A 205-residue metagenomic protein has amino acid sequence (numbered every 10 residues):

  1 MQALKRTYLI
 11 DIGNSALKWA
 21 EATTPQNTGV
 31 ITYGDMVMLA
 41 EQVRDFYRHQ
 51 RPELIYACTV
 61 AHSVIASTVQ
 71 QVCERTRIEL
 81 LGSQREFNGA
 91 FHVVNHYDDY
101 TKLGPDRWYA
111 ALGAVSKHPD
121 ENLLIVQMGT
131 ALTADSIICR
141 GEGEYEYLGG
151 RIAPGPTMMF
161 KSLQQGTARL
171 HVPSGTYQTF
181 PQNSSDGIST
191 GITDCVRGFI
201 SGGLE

Functional and structural regions predicted by a protein language model:
M1-A90: N-terminal glycine/serine-rich phosphate-binding loop of ATP-dependent small-molecule kinases, especially carbohydrate
M1-L4, G89-L123: Conserved phosphate-binding catalytic cores of ATP/NTP-utilizing and phosphoryl-transfer enzymes
M1-Q26, A114, D120-E144, L163: Gly/Thr-rich phosphate-binding beta-strand-loop-beta motif of the actin/hexokinase/Hsp70
E21-T23, Q71, S116, Q165 (+1 more regions): Short, well-ordered alpha-helices that flank and scaffold nucleotide-derived cofactor binding pockets
L39-Q42, G89-N95, M159-Q164: Short, charged, surface-exposed secondary-structure boundary motifs
E41-D45, C195-E205: A short, acidic, amphipathic alpha-helical segment used as a generic capping/interface helix at domain edges
E79-S83, L103-P105, L124-Q127: General beta-strand structural signal in soluble alpha/beta enzymes
T101, R107-D120, L148-S189, D194: Glycine-rich phosphate-binding loop plus the immediately following alpha-helix
